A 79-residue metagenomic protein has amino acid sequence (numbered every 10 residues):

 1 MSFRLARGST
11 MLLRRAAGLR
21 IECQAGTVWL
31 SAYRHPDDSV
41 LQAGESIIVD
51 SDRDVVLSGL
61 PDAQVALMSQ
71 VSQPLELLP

Functional and structural regions predicted by a protein language model:
M1-F3, L13-L19: A generic structured-segment signal
S2-L5, T10, H35-D52: Short acidic-glycine-tyrosine-enriched beta hairpin
R4-L5, C23, L60: Histidine- and aromatic-rich ligand-binding microenvironments
M11-L13, L30-S31: Short loop/turn motifs at secondary-structure junctions and domain boundaries
A16-V28: Glycine- and acidic-residue-biased ligand/ion/polar-headgroup-sensing regions
A17, R34, P61: A short beta-strand motif that forms part of the nucleic acid-binding face of small beta-barrel RNA-binding folds
A32-R34, S69: Short, glycine/acidic-enriched capping/hinge loops at junctions between secondary-structure elements
E45-P79: C-terminal structural segments of small proteins and small subunits
